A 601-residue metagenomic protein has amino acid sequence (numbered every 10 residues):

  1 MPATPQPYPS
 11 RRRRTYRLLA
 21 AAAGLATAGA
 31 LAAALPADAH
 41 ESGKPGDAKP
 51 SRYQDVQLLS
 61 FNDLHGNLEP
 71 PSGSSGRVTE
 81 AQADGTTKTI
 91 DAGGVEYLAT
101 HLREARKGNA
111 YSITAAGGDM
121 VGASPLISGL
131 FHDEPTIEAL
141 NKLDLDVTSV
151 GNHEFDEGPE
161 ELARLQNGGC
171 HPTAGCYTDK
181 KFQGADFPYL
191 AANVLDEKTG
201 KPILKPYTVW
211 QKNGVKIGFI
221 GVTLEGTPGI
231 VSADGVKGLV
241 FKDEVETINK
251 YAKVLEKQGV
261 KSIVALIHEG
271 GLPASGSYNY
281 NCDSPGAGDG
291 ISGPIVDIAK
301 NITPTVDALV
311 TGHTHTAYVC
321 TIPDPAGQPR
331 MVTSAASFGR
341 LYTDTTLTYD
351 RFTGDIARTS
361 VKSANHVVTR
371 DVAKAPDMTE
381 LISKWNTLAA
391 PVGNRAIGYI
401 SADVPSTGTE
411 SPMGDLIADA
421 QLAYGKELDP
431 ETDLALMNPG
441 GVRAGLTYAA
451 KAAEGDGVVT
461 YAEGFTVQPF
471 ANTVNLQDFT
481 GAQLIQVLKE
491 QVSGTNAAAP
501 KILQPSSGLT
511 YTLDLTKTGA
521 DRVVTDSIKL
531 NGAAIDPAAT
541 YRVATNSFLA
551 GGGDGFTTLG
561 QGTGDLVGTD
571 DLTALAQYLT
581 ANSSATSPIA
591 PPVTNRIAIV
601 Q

Functional and structural regions predicted by a protein language model:
M1-H40: Secretory targeting and sorting signals
P2-Q6, H40-V367, M413-A423, A435 (+2 more regions): Acidic, metal/ion-coordinating pockets
T15-L18, K107, I597: Hydrophobic alpha-helical segments, especially transmembrane helices and their immediate juxtamembrane helical caps
A22-G24, A28, A37-G43, A92-Y97 (+4 more regions): Short coil-to-helix leader/linker segments, especially the first N-terminal amphipathic alpha-helix with its helix
Q57, F61-S72, V121-G129, E134-T136 (+10 more regions): Solvent-exposed loop/linker segments at secondary-structure transitions that flank or connect catalytic domains
D570, A574-Y578: Extracytoplasmic Ser/Thr/Pro-rich, glycosylation-prone low-complexity segments
Q577, A581-A585, I599: Predominantly polar beta-repeat domains that present long G/T/S/D/N-rich surfaces used to bind, process, or adhere
